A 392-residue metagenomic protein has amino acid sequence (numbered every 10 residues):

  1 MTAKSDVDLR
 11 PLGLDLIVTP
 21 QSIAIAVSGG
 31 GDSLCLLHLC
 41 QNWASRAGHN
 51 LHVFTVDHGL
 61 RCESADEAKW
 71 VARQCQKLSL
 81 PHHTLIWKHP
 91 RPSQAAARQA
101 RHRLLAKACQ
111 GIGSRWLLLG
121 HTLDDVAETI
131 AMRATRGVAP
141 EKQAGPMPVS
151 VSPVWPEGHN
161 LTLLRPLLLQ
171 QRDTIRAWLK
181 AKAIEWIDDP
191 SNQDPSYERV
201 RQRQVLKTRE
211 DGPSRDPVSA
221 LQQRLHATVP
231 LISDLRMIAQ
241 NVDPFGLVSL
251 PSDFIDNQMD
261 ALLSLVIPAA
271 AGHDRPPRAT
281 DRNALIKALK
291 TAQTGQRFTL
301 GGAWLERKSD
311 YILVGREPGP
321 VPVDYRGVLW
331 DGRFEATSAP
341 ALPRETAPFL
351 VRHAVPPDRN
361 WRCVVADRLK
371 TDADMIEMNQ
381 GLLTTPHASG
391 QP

Functional and structural regions predicted by a protein language model:
M1-A139, D173: ATP-dependent adenylation/nucleotidyltransferase module used to activate substrates
D6-R10, I17-A24, S28-G29, W87 (+4 more regions): AMP-forming adenylation/ATP pyrophosphatase catalytic core
H52-F54, H83-L85, L118, T162-L168 (+3 more regions): Hydrophobic/aromatic beta-strand patches that form the interior of the parallel beta-sheet core in alpha/beta enzyme
R61, R98-R101, R133-R136, R165 (+7 more regions): Basic side chains
A72, Q76-K77, H102-G111, V138-A144 (+2 more regions): A short, terminal or domain-edge coil/loop segment
Q94, R215, Y325-G327: Short, charged, solvent-exposed linker or helix-capping segments at domain edges/interfaces that act as flexible hinges
R115, T122-R275: Flexible helical/loop "lid" subdomain adjacent to adenine-nucleotide binding pockets
